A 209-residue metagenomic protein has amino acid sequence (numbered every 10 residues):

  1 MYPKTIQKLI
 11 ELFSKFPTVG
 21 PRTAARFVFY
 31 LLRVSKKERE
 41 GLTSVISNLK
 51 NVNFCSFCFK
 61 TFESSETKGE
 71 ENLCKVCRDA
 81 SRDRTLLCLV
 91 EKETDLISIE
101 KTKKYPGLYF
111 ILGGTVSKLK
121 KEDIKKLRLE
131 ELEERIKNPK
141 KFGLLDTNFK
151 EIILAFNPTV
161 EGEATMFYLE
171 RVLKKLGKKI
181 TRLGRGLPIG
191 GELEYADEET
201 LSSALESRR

Functional and structural regions predicted by a protein language model:
Y2-E11, K15, T23-L96: Cys/His-rich Zn2+-binding cysteine-cluster or related metal-binding knuckle/ribbon modules and their
Q7-E11, A25-F29, E40, S44 (+7 more regions): Solvent-exposed alpha-helical segments within well-ordered globular domains of core cellular machineries
L12, F16, V34, L49-V52 (+8 more regions): Conserved, well-folded catalytic cores of nucleic-acid-processing and energy-transducing macromolecular machines
P17, K36, N48, S64 (+3 more regions): Conserved phosphate/pyrophosphate-binding and hydrolysis machinery centered on Walker-type P-loop NTPases, extending
A24, D79-K140, L145-F156: Extended interfacial segments that mediate partner engagement and assembly in macromolecular machines
F29, C74, L87, E93-L96 (+7 more regions): Generic secondary-structure boundary/loop-capping signal
Y105, E133-P139, F149-R209: Long C-terminal interaction/binding lobes of large macromolecular proteins
